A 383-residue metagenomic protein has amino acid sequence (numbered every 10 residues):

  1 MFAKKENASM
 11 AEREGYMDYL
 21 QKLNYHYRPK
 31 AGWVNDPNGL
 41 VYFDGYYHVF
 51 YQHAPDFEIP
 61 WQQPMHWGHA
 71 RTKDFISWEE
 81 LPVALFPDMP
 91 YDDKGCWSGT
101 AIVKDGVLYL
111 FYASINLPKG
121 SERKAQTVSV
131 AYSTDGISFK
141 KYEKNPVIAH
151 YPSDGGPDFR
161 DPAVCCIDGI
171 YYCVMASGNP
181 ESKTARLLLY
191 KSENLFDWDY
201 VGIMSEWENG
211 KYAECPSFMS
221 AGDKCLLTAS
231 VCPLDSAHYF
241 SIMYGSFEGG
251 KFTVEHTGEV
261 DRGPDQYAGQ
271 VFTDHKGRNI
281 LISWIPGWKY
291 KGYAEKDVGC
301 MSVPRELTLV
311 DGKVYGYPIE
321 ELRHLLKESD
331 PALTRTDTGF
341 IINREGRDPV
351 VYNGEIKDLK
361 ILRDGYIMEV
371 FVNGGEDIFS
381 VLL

Functional and structural regions predicted by a protein language model:
F2-N38, F57-Q62, I76-V103, I137-C166 (+2 more regions): Surface loop/turn signatures of beta-propeller and other carbohydrate-active proteins
M17, P29, G39, D44-G45 (+6 more regions): Secreted/periplasmic carbohydrate-active enzymes, especially glycoside hydrolases
D36-E58, L81-V83, S98-R123, V128-Y132 (+6 more regions): Hydrophobic core segments of beta-strands in well-ordered, beta-rich domains
I59-Q62, Y91-D92, S121-E122, P152-S153 (+5 more regions): A short, polar/proline- and glycine-enriched secondary-structure boundary/capping micro-motif
Q63, G95, K124-A125, D158 (+5 more regions): A short, structural micro-pattern
H66-T72, Q126-G136, R186-N194, F240-G249 (+1 more regions): Beta-propeller blade signature
P87-P90, Y172, E181-V254, D261-A268 (+2 more regions): Accessory beta-strand-rich segments of carbohydrate-active enzymes
Y244-L383: Beta-rich accessory regions
